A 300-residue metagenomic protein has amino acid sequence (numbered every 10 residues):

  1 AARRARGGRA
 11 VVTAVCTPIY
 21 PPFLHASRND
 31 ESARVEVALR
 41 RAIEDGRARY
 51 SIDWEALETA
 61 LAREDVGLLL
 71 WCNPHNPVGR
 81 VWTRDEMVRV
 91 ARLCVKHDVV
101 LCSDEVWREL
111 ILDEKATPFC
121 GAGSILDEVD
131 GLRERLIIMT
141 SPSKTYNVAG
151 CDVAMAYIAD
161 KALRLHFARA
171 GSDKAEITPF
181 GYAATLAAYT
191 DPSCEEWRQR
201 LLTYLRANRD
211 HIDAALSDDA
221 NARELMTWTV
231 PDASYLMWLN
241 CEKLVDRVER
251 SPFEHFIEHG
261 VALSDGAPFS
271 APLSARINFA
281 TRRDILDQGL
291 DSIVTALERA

Functional and structural regions predicted by a protein language model:
A1-V12, L244-V245: Phosphate-binding glycine-rich loop
V15, E36, L101-S103, L263-D265: Hydrophobic residues in well-ordered beta-strands that form the structural core
D30, K96-H97, H259, A300: Helix C-cap/helix->beta junction micro-motif
D30, L126-R206, D213-D218, D291: Conserved core segment of the aminotransferase class I/II
V35, R41-T117: Active-site phosphate-binding strand-loop segment of PLP-dependent enzymes
G131, V245-S251, H255-S264, P268-A300: PLP-dependent enzyme catalytic core of the Aspartate aminotransferase-like
L186, L202-D213, T227-C241, L273: Conserved glycine-rich beta-strand-loop-beta hairpin in the small C-terminal domain of fold type I
